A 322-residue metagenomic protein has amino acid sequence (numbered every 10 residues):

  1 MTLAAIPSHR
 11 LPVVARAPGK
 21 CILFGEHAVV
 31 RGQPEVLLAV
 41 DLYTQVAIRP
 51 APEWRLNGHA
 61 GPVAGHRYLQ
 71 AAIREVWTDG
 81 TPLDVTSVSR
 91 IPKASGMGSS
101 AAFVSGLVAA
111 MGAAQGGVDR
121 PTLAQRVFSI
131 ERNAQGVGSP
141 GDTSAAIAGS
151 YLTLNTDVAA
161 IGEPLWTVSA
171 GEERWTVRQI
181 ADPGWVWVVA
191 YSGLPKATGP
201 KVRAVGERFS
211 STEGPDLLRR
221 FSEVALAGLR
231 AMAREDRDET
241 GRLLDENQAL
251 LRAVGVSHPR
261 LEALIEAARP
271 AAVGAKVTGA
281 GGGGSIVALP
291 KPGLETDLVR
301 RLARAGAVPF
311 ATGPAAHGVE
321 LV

Functional and structural regions predicted by a protein language model:
M1-F24, V29, L37, Y43-D79 (+5 more regions): C-terminal nucleotide
Q33, M97-A102, G138, P215: Short, conserved micro-motifs enriched in small and acidic residues
V40-L42, M97-R120: DPxDG-like acidic metal-binding loop motif
G283: Glycine-rich active-site/cofactor-binding loop and its immediate structural neighborhood
